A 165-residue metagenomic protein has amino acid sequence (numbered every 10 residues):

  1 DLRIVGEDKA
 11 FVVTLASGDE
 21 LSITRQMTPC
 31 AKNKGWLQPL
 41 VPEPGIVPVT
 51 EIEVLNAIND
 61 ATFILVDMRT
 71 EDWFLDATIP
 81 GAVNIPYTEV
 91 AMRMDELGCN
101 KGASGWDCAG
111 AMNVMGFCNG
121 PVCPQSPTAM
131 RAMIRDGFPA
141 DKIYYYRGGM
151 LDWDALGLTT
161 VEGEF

Functional and structural regions predicted by a protein language model:
D1-I64, M68-D76: Flexible, polar/low-complexity N-terminal or interdomain linker segments that lie immediately upstream of folded
A16, M68-R69, Y87-T88, F117-G120 (+1 more regions): Active-site-proximal beta-strand/loop segments in catalytic clefts of secreted hydrolases
G45-P48, T88, N119-P124: Soluble non-cytosolic domains of exported or imported proteins
V47-N113: Mid-length scaffold segments of soluble, non-membrane domains
G98-W153: Catalytic cysteine-centered active loop of the rhodanese-like fold, especially the PTP/DSP P-loop
L156-F165: Active-site neighborhoods of enzymes that stabilize oxyanions during catalysis
